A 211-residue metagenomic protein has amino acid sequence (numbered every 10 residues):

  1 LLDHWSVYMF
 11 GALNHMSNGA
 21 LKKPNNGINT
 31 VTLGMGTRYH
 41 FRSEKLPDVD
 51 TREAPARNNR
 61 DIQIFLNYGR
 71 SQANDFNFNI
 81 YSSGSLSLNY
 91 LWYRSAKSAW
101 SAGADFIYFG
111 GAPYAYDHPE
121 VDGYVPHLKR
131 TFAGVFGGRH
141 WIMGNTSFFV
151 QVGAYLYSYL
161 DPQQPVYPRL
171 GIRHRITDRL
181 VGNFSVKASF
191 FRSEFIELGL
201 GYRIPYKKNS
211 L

Functional and structural regions predicted by a protein language model:
L1, G11, M35-Y39, L86-W92 (+5 more regions): Residues on the lipid-exposed face of transmembrane beta-strands in outer-membrane beta-barrel proteins
D3-V7, S43-L46, A96-W100, N145-F149 (+2 more regions): Repeated loop/turn-to-beta-strand initiation elements of outer-membrane beta-barrel proteins
S6-F10, G36, D61-F65, A99-G103 (+3 more regions): Residue-level detector of the transmembrane beta-barrel scaffold of outer-membrane proteins
L13-G19, Y39-F41, L66-Q72, F106-G110 (+4 more regions): Transmembrane beta-strands of outer-membrane beta-barrel pores
G19-N26, D48-R52, N74-N79, P113-P119 (+2 more regions): Outer-membrane beta-barrel translocator domains and adjoining extracellular loop/strand segments of Gram-negative
G27-L33, N58, I80-L86, K129-A133 (+2 more regions): Residues that define the transmembrane beta-barrel architecture of outer-membrane proteins
N29-D48, S193-L211: Outer-membrane beta-barrel "beta-signal"
I80-F132, F136-H140: Glycine- and aromatic-enriched membrane insertion/assembly motifs of diderm outer-membrane and organelle channel
